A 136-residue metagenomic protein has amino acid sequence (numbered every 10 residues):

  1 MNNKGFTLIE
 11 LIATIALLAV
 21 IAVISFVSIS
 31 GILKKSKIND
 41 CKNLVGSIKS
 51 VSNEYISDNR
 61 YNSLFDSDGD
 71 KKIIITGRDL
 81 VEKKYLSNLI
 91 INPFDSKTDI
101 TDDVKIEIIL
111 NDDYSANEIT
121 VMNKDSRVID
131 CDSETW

Functional and structural regions predicted by a protein language model:
N2-I29: N-terminal single-pass transmembrane signal-anchor helix
N3, N43, I75: Short, well-structured alpha-helical interface segments that form or flank functional binding sites
T7-E10, K37, D68-D70: Charged, low-complexity surface patches
A19, S28-K49: Aliphatic-rich helix starts adjacent to a transmembrane/signal segment
V45-N62: N-terminal alpha-helical signal peptides/signal-anchor transmembrane segments
R60-D113: Extracellular/periplasmic head regions of type IV pilus-like filament subunits
D99-W136: Short, surface-exposed interaction loops/tails
